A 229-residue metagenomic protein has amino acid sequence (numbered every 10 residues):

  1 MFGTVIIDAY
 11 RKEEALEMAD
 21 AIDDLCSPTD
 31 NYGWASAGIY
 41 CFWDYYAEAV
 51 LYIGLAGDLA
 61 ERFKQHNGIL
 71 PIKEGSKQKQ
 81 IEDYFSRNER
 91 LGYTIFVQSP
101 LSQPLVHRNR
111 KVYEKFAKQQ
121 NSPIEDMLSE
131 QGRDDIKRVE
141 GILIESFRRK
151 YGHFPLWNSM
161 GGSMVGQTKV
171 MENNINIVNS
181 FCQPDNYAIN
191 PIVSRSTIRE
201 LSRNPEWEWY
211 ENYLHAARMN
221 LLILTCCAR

Functional and structural regions predicted by a protein language model:
M1-A37, Y45-A49, D58-R229: Boundary/linker segments flanking structured domains
F42-W43, I53: Nucleic acid-processing catalytic cores of prokaryotic defense/repair systems
